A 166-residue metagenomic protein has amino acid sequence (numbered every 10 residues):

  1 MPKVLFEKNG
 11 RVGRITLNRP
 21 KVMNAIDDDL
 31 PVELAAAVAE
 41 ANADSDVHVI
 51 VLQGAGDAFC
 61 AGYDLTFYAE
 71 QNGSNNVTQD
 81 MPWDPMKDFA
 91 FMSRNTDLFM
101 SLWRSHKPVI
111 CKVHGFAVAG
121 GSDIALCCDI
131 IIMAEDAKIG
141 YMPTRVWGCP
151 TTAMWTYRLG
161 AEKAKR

Functional and structural regions predicted by a protein language model:
M1-A55: Conserved CoA-thioester-binding segment of acyl-CoA-metabolizing enzymes
I15, L52, D64, I124-L126: Hydrophobic/aromatic residues within transmembrane alpha-helices of multi-pass small-molecule transporters
N18, N24, G62-D64, G115 (+1 more regions): Conserved phosphate-binding and hydrolysis motifs of nucleotide-dependent enzymes
D44, S105-H106: Acidic-histidine catalytic/liganding microenvironments
G54-A55, A61-D64, H114, E135 (+1 more regions): A secondary-structure boundary/capping signal
G54-S101: Glycine- (often His-adjacent) and acidic-residue-rich active-site loop that binds/positions the CoA thioester
D97-R104, K112, V118-R166: CoA-thioester-processing core
V109: Charged, glycine-interspersed solvent-exposed loop segments at helix/strand-loop junctions that cap or gate access
